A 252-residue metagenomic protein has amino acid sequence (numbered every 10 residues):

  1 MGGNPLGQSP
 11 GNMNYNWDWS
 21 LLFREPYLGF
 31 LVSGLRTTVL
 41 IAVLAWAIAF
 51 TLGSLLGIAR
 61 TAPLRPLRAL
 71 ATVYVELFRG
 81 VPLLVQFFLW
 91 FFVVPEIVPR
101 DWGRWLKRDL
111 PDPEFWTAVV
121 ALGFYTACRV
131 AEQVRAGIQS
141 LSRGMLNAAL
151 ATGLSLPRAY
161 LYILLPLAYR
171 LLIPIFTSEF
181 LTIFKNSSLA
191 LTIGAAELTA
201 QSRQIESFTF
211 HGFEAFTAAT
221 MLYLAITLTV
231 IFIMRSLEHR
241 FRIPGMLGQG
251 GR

Functional and structural regions predicted by a protein language model:
G2-R252: Transmembrane alpha-helices and adjacent helix-loop boundaries
